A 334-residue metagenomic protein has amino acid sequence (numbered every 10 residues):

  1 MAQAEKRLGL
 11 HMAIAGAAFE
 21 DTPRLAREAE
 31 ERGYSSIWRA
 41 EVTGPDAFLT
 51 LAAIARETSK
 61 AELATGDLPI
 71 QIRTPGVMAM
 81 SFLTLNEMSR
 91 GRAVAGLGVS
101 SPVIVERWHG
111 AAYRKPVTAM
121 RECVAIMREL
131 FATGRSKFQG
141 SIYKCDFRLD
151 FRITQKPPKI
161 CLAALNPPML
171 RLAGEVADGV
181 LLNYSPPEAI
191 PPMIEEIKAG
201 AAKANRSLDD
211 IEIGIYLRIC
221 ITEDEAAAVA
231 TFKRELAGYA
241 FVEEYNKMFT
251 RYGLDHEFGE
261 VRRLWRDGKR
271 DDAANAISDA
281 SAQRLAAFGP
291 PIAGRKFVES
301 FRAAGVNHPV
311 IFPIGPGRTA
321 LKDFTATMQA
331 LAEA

Functional and structural regions predicted by a protein language model:
M1-A334: Active-site-adjacent structural elements that line small-molecule/cofactor binding pockets in enzymes
